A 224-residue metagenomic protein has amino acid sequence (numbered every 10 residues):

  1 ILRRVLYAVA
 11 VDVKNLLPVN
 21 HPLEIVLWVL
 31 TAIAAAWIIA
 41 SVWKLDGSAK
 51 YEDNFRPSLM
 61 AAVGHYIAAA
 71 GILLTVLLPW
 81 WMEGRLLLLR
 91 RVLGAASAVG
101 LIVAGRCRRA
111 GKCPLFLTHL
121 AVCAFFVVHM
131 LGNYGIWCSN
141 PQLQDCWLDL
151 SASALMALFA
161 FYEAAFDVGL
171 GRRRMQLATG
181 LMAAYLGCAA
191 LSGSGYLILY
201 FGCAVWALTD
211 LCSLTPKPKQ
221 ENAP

Functional and structural regions predicted by a protein language model:
I1-G94: N-terminal topogenic module of multi-pass integral membrane proteins
I1-R3, A10-D12, N20, H65 (+6 more regions): Functionally constrained cores in energy, signaling, and assembly domains
I1-V5, A35-I39, D149-P224: C-terminal transmembrane-bundle signature of multipass membrane proteins, characterized by strong activation on
V9-V19, N133-Q144, S194-L197: Membrane interfacial helix motifs at helix-loop boundaries and amphipathic/re-entrant anchors
L16-L27, K50-A69, L115-T118, L148-A152 (+2 more regions): Juxtamembrane helix-loop boundaries in multi-pass membrane proteins
I39-L59, V103-F116, Y162-R174, T215-P224: Cytoplasmic membrane-interface regions of multi-pass membrane proteins
L59-G169: Generic multipass alpha-helical transmembrane bundles of integral membrane proteins
